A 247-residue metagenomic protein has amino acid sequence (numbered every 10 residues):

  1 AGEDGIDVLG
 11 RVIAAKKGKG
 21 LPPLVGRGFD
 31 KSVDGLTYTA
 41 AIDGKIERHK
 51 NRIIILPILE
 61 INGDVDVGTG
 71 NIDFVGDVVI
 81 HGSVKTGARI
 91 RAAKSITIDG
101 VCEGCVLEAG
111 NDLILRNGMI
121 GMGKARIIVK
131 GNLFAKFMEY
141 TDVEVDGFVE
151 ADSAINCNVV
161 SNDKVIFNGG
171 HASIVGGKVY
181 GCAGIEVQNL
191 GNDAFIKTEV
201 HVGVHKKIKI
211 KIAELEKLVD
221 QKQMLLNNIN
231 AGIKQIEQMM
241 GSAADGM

Functional and structural regions predicted by a protein language model:
A1-D146, D152, K178, N189 (+1 more regions): Charge-rich, low-hydrophobicity low-complexity segments
I155-V160, G169-G184, G191: Long, internal scaffold/assembly segments composed of regular secondary structure
V165-F167: Phosphate-interacting basic helix/loop segments used at nucleotide- and nucleic-acid interfaces
